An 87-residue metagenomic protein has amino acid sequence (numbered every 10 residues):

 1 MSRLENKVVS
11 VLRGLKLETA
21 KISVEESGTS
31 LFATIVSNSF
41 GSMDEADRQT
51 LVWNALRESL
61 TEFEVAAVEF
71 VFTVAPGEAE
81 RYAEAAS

Functional and structural regions predicted by a protein language model:
M1-I22: N-proximal, solvent-exposed amphipathic alpha-helical segments enriched in charged/polar residues
V8, L12, A46-E64: Short, non-transmembrane amphipathic alpha-helical segments
V8, V24, I35-V36, V52: Hydrophobic aliphatic residue packing
L17-A33: Short edge beta-strands and adjacent turn/loop segments
E25-S27, V36, V71-P76: Short loop/turn motifs enriched for small/polar and acidic residues
A33-D47: A short interface-forming secondary-structure element
E58-S87: C-terminal structural segments of small proteins and small subunits
